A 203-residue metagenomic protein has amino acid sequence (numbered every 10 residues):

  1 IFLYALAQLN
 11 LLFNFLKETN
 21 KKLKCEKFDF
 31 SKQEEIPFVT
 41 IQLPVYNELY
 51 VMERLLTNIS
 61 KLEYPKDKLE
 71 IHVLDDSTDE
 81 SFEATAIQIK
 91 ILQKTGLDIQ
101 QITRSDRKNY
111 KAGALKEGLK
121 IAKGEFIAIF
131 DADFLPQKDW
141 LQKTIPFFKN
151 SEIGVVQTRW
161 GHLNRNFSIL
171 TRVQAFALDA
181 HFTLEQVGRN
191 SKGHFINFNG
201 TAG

Functional and structural regions predicted by a protein language model:
I1-E35: N-terminal membrane-anchoring/stem segments of glycan-assembly enzymes
P37-Q42, E70: Cell-envelope/extracellular polymer assembly enzymes that use nucleotide-activated donors
E48-L62, G113: Short, well-formed alpha-helical segments that are part of the catalytic scaffolds of diverse glycosyltransferases
S60-I102, R107: Acidic donor-binding segment of Leloir-type glycosyltransferases
S77, D131-L135: The conserved acidic donor/metal-binding loop of glycosyltransferases
I89-E125, K138-G203: Long helical/loop segments within the catalytic core of UDP-sugar-dependent glycosyltransferases, especially the large
